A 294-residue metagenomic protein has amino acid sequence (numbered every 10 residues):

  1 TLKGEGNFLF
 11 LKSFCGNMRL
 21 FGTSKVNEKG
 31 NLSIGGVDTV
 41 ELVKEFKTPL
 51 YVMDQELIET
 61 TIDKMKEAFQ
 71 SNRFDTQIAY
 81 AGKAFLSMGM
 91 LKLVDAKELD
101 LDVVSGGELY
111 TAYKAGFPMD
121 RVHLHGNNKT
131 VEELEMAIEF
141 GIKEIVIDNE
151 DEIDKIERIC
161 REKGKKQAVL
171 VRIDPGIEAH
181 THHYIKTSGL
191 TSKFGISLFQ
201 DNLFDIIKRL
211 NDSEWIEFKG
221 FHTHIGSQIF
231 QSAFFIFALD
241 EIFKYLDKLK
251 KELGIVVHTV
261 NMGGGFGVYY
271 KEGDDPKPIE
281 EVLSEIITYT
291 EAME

Functional and structural regions predicted by a protein language model:
G6-A168, S213, E217, K244 (+2 more regions): A charged N-terminal "starter" segment
Q55, E59, V131, E150 (+4 more regions): Non-membrane alpha-helical structural segments and their capping/turn regions in soluble enzymes
T61, H125, D174-P175, F199-F218 (+2 more regions): Structured alpha-helical segments in the cores of large, soluble enzyme domains
A81-S87, G106-G107, N127-K129, D148-E150 (+4 more regions): Active-site beta-loop-alpha junctions enriched in small/polar residues
I138, G176-G195, G220-F235, N261-P278: Active-site-proximal beta-alpha loop/turn segments in soluble metabolic enzymes
E152-E214: Conserved anion-binding
S227-E294: C-terminal active-site-proximal or functional interface alpha/beta core segments in diverse enzymes
